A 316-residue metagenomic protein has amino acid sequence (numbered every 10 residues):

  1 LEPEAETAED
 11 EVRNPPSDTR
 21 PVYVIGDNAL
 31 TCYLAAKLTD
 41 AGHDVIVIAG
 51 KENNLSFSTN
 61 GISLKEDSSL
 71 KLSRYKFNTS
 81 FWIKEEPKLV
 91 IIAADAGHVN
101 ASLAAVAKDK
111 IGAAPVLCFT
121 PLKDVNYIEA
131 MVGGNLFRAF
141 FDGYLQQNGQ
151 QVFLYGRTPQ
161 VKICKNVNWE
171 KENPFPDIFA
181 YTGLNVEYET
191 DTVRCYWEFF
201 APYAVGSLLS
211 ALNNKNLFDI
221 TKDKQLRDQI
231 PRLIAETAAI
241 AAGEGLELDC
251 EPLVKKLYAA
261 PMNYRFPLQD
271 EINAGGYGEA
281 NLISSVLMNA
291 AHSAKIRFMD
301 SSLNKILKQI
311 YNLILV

Functional and structural regions predicted by a protein language model:
P3-E6, V45, P231-V316: NAD(P)-dependent Rossmann-like dehydrogenase/reductase catalytic/cofactor-binding core
E6-L72: NAD(P)+-binding Rossmann beta1-loop-alpha1 motif at the extreme N-terminus of oxidoreductases
Y23, I46-V47, L117, F137 (+2 more regions): A structural signal for isolated positions on well-ordered beta-strands in alpha/beta enzyme cores
S69-V152: Rossmann-like NAD(P)(H) cofactor-binding subdomain of soluble oxidoreductases
L122-F199: Rossmann-fold dinucleotide-binding core
Q151-K162, N214-T221, R265-A274: Helix-loop-beta segment of a Rossmann-like dinucleotide-binding subdomain
V193-T221, Q225-A238: Active-site-proximal catalytic alpha-helix in oxidoreductases
